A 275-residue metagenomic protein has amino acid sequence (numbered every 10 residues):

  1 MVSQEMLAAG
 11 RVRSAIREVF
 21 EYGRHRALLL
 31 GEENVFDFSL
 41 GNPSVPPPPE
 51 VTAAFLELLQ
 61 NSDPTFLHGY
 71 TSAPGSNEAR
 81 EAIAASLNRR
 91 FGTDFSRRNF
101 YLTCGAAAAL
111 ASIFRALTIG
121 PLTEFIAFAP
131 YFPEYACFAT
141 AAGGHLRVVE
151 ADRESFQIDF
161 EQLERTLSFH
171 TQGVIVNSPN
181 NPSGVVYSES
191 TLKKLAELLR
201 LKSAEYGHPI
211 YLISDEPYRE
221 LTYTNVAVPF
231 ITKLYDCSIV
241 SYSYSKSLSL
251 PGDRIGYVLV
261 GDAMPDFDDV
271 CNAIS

Functional and structural regions predicted by a protein language model:
V2-G105: N-terminal small-domain helix-loop-helix segment of the aminotransferase-like
N42, N180, S245: Glycine-rich beta-alpha junction loops
S44-P48, P182-V185, E220-T222, S249-P251: Short catalytic/ligand-binding loop motif for oxyanion handling, primarily in non-cytosolic enzymes, centered on
P48-T52, T140, T224-V226, G252-R254: Short aromatic-enriched loop/helix-cap "lid" or pocket-rim segments at secondary-structure transitions that line
P64-G207, R219-L234, I239: Conserved core of the PLP fold type I
L212-I213: Residue-level marker for buried hydrophobic side chains located in beta-strands that build the well-ordered beta-sheet
E216: Walker B catalytic acidic pair
D236-S275: Conserved core segment of the aminotransferase class I/II
